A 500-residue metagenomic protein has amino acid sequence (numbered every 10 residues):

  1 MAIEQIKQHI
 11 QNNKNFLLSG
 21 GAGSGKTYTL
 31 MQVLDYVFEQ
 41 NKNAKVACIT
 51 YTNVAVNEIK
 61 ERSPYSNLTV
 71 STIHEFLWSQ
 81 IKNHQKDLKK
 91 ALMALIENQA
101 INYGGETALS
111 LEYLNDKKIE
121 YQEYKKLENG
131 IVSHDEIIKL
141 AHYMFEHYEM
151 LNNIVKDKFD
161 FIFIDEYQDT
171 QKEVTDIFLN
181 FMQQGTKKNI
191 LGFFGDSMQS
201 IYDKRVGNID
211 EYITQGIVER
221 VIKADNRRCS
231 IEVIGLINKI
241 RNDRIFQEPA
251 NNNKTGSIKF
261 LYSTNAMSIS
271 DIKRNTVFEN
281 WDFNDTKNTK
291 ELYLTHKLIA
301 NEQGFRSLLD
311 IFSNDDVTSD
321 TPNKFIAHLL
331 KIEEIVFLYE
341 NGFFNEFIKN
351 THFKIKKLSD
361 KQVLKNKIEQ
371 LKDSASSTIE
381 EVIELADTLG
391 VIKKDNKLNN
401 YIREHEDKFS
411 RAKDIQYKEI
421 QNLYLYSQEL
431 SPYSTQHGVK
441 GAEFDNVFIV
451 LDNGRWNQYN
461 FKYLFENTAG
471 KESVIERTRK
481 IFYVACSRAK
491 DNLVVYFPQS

Functional and structural regions predicted by a protein language model:
M1-S500: The feature marks helicase ATPase cores and/or their adjacent C-terminal helical subdomains in SF1/SF2/AAA+ helicases
